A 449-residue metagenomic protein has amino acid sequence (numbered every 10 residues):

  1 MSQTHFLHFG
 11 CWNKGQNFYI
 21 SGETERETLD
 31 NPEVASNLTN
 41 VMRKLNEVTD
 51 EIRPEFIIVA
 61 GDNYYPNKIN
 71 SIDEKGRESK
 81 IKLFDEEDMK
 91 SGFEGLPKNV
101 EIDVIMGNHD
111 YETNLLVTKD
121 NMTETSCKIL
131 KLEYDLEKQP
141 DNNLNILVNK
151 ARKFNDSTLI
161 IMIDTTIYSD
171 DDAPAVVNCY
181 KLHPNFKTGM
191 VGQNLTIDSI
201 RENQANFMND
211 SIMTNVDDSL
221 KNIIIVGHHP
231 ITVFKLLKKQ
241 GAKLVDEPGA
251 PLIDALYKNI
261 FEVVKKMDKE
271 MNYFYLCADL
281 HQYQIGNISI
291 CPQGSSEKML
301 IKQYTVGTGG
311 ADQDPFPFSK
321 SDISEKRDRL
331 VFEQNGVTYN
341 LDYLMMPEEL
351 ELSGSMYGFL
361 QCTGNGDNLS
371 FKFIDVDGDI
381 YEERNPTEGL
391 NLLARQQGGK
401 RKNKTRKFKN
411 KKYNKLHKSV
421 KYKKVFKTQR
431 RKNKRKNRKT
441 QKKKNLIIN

Functional and structural regions predicted by a protein language model:
M1-I81: N-terminal active-site segment of His-dependent metallophosphoesterases
M1-S2, D367, R384-N449: Compositionally biased low-complexity segments enriched in polar/charged residues
Q3-T28, S157-V176, I224-H228, I301-T308: Active-site-proximal beta-strand elements of phosphoester/diester hydrolases
C11-N13, N108-H109, H228, D279-H281: Histidine-centered divalent metal-coordination motifs
A60, Y64, I212-K239: Short acidic, glycine-rich surface-loop motifs adjacent to enzyme active sites
P66-M213, D217, K243-P251, A255 (+3 more regions): Extended active-site neighborhood of metal-dependent phosphoesterases/phosphodiesterases
E325-R401: A short C-terminal boundary segment appended to hydrolase-like catalytic domains
